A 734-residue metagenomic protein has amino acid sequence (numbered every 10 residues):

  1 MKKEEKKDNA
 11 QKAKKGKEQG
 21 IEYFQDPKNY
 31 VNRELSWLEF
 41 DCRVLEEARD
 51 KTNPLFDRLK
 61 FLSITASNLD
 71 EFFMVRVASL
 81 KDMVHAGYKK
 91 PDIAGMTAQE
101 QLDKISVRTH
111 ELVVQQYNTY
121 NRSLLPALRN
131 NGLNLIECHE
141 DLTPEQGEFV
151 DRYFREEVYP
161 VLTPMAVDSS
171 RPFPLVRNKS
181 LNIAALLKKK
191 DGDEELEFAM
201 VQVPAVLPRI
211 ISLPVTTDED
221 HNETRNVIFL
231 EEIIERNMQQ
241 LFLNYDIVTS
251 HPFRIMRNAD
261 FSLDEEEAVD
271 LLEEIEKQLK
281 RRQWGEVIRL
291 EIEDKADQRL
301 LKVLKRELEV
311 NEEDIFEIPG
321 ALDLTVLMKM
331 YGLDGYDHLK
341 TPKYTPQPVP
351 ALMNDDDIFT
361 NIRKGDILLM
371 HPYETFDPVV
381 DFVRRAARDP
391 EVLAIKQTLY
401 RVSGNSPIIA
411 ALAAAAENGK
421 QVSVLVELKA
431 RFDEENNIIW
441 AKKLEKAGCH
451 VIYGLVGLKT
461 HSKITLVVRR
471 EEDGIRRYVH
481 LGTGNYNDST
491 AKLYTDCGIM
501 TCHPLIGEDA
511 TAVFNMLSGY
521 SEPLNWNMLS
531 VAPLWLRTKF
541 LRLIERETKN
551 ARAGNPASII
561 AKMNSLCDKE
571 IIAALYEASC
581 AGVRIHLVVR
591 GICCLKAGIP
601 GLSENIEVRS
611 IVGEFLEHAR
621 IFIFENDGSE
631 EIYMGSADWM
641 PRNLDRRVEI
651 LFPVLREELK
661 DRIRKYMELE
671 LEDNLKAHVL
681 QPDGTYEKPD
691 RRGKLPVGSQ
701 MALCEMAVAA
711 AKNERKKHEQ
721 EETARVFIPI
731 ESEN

Functional and structural regions predicted by a protein language model:
M1-I559, E577, A581, C593-N734: N-terminal localization/anchoring segments of enzymes in phospholipid and broader phosphate metabolism
N564: Cofactor-pocket helix-loop regions in the catalytic cores of large enzyme subunits
K569-I572, Y576: Glycine/threonine-rich ATP-lid/beta-loop region of ATP-binding domains
R584-V588: Hydrophobic alpha/beta core scaffold segments
